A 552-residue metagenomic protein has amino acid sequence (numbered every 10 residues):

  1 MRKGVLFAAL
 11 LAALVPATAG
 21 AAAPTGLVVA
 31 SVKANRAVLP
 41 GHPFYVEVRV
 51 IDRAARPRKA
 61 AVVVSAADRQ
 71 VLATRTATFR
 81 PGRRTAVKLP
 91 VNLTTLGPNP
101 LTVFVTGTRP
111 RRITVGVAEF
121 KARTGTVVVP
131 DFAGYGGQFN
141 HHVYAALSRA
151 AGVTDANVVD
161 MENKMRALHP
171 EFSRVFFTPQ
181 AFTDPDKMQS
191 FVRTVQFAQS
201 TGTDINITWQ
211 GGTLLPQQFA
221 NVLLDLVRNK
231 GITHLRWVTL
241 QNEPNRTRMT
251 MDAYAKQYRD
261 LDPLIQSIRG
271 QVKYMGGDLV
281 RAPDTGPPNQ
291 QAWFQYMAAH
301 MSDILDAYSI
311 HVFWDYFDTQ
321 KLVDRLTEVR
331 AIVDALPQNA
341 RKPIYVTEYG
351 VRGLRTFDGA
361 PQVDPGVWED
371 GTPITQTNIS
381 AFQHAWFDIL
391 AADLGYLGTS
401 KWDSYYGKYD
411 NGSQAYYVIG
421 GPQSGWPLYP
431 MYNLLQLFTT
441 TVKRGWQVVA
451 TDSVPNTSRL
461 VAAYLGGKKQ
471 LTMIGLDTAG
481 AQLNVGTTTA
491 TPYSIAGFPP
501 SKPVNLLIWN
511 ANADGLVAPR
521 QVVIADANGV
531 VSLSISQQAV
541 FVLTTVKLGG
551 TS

Functional and structural regions predicted by a protein language model:
R36-H42: Short, solvent-exposed loop/linker segments at the N-terminal edge of repeated beta-sheet extracellular domains
K88-T95: Short, hydrophobic beta-strand segments
I113-N157, M161-K164: N-terminal carbohydrate-binding accessory modules
H142, K164-D318: Substrate-binding cleft and catalytic face of glycoside hydrolase catalytic domains, especially the flexible beta-alpha
M251-F387, L394: Noncatalytic carbohydrate-binding groove/subsite architecture in carbohydrate-active enzymes
V351-L460: Aromatic/acidic polysaccharide-binding cleft in carbohydrate-active enzymes
S453-K502, Q538-T544: Carbohydrate-binding surface patches
Q521-S552: C-terminal beta-strand-rich structural cap/linker in extracellular carbohydrate-active enzymes
